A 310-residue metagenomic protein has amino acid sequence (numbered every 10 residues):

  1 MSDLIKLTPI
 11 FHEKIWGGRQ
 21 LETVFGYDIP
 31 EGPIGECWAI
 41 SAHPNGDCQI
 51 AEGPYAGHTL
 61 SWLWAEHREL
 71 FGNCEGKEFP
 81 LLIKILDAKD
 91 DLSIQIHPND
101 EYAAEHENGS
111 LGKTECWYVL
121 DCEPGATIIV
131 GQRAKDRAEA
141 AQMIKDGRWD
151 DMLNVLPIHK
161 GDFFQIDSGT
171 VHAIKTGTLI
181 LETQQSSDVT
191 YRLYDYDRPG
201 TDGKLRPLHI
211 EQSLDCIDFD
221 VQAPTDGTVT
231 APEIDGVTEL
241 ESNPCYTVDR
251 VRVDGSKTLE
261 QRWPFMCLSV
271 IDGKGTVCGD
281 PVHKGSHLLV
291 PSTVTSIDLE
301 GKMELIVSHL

Functional and structural regions predicted by a protein language model:
M1-K135, D195-Q222, V248: Transition-metal
E78, L86-D91, E101, C122-G125 (+3 more regions): Ligand-binding loop in jelly-roll beta-barrel domains
I85, S93-Q95, C116-Y118, V155 (+6 more regions): Conserved hydrophobic/aromatic beta-strand scaffold that supports enzyme active sites
G125-H159, Q261-H283: A short beta-strand-loop-beta hairpin characteristic of the jelly-roll/cupin
K145, W149-M152, F163-Q165, V171-Q222: An exposed, glycine/acidic-rich loop-and-rim segment of catalytic or binding clefts
L153-Q165, L179, T276-S296: Short acidic-glycine-tyrosine-enriched beta hairpin
Y191-S256, Q261-R262: C-terminal amphipathic alpha-helical segment
V251, G273, G285, L305: Hydrophobic, well-ordered secondary-structure elements that form the walls of internal hydrophobic environments
